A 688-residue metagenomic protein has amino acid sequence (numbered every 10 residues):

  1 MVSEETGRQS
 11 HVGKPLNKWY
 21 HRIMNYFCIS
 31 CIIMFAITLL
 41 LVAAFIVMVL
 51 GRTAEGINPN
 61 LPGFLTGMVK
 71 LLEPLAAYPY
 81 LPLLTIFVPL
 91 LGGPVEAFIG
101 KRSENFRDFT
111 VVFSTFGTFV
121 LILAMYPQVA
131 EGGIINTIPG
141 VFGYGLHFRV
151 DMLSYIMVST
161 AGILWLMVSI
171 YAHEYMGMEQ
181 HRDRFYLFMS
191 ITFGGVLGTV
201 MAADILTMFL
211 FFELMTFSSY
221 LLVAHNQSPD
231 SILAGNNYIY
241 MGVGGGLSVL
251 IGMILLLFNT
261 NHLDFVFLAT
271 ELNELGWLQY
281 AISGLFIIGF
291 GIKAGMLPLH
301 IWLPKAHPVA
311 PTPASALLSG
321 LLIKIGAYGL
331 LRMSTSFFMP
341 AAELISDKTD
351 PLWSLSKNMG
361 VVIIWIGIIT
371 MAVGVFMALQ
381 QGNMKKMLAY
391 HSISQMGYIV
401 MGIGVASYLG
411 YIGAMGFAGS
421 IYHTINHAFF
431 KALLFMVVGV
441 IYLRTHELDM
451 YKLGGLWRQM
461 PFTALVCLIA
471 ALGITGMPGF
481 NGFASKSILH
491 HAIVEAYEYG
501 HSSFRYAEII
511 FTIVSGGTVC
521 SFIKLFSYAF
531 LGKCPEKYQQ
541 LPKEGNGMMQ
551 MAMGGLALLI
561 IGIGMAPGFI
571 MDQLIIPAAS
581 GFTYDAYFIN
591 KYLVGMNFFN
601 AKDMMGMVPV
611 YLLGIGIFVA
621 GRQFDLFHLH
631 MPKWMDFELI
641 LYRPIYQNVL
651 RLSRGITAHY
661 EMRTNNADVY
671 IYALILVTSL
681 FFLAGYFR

Functional and structural regions predicted by a protein language model:
V2-I32, T38-L83, L91-L187, H262-T270 (+3 more regions): Transmembrane helix-loop-helix hairpins at membrane boundaries of multipass inner-membrane proteins
P15, W19-N25, S30, I570-R688: Aromatic-capped, Gly/Pro-kinked transmembrane alpha-helices
R22-I32, E104-T115, L233-V243, A316 (+3 more regions): Alpha-helical transmembrane segments and their helix-start/interface "positive-inside/aromatic belt" motifs in integral
A36-L41, F113-M125, G244-M253, S315 (+4 more regions): Hydrophobic alpha-helical membrane-insertion segments
I46-N60, P127-I134, L255-D264, L331-A342 (+2 more regions): Membrane-helix interface motif
I46-T53, A97, K101, I122-A130 (+9 more regions): Transmembrane helix-loop junctions and nearby membrane-interface residues
F148-G162, L278-F290, K357-G367, F504-S515 (+1 more regions): Hydrophobic alpha-helical transmembrane segments
M167-D183, I191-M208, F217-E544: Hydrophobic transmembrane alpha-helices and their helix-loop junctions in integral membrane proteins
